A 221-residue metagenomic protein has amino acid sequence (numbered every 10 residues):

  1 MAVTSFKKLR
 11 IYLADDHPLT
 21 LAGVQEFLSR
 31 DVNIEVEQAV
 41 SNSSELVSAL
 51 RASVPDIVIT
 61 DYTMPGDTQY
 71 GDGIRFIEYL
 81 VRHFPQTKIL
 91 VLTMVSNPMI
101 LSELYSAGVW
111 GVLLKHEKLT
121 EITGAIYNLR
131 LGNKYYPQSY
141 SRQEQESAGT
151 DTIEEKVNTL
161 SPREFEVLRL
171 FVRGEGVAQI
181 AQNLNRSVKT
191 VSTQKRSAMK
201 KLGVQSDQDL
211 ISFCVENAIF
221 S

Functional and structural regions predicted by a protein language model:
K7-T20, V24-L28, L160: Conserved acidic segment of CheY-like receiver
N33-N42, A49, V204: Short hydrophobic/Thr-rich beta-strand motif most characteristic of the beta2 strand and flanking loop of CheY-like
E45, M199-S221: Basic, Lys/Arg-enriched C-terminal extension of HTH/homeodomain DNA-binding domains
D61-Y62, T93: Active-site residues of response regulator receiver
T63-T68: The short loop immediately C-terminal to the conserved phospho-acceptor aspartate in CheY-like receiver
Y70-P85: Short amphipathic alpha-helix used as the core "switch/output" element in two-component signaling
I100-S106, W110-P162, E166: Short, flexible helix-to-coil linker/hinge segments that flank and couple to helix-turn-helix
G176-D209: Recognition helix of helix-turn-helix DNA-binding domains
